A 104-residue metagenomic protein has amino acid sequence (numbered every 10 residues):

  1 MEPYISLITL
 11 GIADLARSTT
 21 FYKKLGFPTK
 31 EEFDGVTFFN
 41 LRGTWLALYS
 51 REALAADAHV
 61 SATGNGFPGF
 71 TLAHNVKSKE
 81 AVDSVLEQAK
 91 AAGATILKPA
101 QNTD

Functional and structural regions predicted by a protein language model:
M1-S6, L25-D104: Vicinal oxygen chelate
T9, A16, D83: Conserved catalytic core of two-component sensor histidine kinases
L10-A13, K77: Short, surface-exposed ligand-recognition loops at beta-strand->loop->(often short) alpha-helix junctions that present
I12-D14, T103-D104: Conserved beta-strand-loop-alpha-helix junction that forms the acyl-donor binding cleft
D14-T29: Amphipathic alpha-helical segments
